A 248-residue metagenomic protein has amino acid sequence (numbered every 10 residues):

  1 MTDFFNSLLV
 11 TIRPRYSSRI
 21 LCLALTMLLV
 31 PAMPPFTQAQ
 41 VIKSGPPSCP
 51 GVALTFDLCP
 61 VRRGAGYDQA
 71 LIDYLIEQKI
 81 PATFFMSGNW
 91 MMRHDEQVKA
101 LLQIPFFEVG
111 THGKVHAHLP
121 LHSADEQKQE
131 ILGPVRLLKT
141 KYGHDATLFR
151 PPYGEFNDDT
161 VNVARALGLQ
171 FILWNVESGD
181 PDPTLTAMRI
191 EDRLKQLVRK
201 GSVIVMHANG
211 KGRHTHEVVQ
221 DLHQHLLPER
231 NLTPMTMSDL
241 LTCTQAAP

Functional and structural regions predicted by a protein language model:
M1-Y16: N-terminal secretory signal peptides that target proteins for export/translocation
L21-A32: Bacterial N-terminal signal peptides
Q38-T111, V115-H118, E130-L137, H144-A146: Active-site beta->alpha N-cap acidic-glycine motif
Q40-S48, I76-Q78, R213-P248: C-terminal domain-boundary segment and adjacent tail
F56-L58, F84-N89, T111-G113, R150-Y153 (+3 more regions): A cross-domain feature marking catalytic cores of carbohydrate-active enzymes and several ubiquitous metabolic/repair
C59-A65, M86-H94, A117-D125, R150-F156 (+2 more regions): Acidic-and-aromatic substrate-binding clefts and catalytic sites of carbohydrate-active enzymes
D73-F85, E108, A124-N157, N162 (+2 more regions): CE4/NodB-like, metal-dependent polysaccharide N-deacetylase domain that modifies extracellular/periplasmic N-acetylated
E155, V161-L197, L232-T244: His/Asp/Glu-enriched short active-site or ligand-binding loop at hydrolase and phosphoryl-transfer sites
